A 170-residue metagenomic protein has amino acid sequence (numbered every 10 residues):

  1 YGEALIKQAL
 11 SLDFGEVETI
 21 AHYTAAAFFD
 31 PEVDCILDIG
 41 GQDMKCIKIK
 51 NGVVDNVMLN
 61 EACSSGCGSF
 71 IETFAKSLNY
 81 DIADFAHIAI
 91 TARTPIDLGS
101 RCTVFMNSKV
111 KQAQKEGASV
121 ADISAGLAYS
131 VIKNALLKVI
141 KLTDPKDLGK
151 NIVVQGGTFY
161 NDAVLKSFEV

Functional and structural regions predicted by a protein language model:
Y1-G2, S130, K146-V170: Glycine-rich phosphate-binding loops at beta-strand->alpha-helix junctions
E3-G40, K45-G52, N56, T143: Conserved phosphate-binding catalytic cores of ATP/NTP-utilizing and phosphoryl-transfer enzymes
I6-S11, C46-G52, M58-N60, I71 (+2 more regions): Short acidic, glycine/serine/threonine-rich loops at helix termini
N51-T94: Glycine-rich phosphate-binding loop plus the immediately following alpha-helix
S100-N107: Flexible hinge/switch segments at interdomain interfaces of large molecular machines
S108-L137: Adenine-nucleotide phosphate-binding core of ATP-dependent small-molecule kinases
A135-G149: Phosphate/pyrophosphate-binding loops at sites that engage ATP/ADP/AMP, CoA/4′-phosphopantetheine, polyphosphate
